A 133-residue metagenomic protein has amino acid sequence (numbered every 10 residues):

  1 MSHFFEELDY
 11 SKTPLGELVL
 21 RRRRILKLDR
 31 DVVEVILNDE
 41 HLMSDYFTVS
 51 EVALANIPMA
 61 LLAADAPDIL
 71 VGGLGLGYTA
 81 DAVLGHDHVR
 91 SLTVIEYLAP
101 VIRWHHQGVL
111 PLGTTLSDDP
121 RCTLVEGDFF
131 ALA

Functional and structural regions predicted by a protein language model:
M1-V33: N-terminal auxiliary segments of SAM/dcSAM-dependent transferases
D31-V33, D45-T48: Short, glycine/acidic-enriched capping/hinge loops at junctions between secondary-structure elements
F47-A133: The AdoMet/dcAdoMet-binding core of the Class I SAM-like
